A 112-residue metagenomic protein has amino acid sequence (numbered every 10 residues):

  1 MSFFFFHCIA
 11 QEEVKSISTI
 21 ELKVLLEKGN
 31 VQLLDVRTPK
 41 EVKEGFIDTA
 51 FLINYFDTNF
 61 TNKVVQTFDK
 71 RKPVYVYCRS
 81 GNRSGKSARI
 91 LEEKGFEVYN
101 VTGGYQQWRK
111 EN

Functional and structural regions predicted by a protein language model:
M1-F3: Sec-dependent signal peptide recognition, specifically the positively charged N-region followed immediately by
F6-I20, V31, K40-P73, N82-N112: Rhodanese-like catalytic fold shared by cysteine-dependent sulfurtransferases and DSP/PTP-type phosphatases
K23-L25: Short amphipathic alpha-helices and their capping/turn segments at secondary-structure boundaries
L33-D35: Structural scaffold elements adjacent to functional motifs in cytosolic proteins
Y77: Short, surface-exposed ligand- or partner-binding patches at beta-edge/loop junctions that are enriched in aromatics
